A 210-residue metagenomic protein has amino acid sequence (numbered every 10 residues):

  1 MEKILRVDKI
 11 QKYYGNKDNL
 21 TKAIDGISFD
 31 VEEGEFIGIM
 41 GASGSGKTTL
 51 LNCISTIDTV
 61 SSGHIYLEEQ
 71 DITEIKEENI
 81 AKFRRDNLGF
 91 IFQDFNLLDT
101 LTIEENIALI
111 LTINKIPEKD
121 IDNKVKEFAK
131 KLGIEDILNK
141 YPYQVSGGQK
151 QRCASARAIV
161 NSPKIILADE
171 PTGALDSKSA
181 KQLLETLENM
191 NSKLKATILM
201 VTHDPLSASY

Functional and structural regions predicted by a protein language model:
M1: Exposed loop/turn and edge beta-strand positions of beta-sandwich/beta-sheet ligand-binding modules
I4-L5, I10-Y210: ABC family nucleotide-binding domain
